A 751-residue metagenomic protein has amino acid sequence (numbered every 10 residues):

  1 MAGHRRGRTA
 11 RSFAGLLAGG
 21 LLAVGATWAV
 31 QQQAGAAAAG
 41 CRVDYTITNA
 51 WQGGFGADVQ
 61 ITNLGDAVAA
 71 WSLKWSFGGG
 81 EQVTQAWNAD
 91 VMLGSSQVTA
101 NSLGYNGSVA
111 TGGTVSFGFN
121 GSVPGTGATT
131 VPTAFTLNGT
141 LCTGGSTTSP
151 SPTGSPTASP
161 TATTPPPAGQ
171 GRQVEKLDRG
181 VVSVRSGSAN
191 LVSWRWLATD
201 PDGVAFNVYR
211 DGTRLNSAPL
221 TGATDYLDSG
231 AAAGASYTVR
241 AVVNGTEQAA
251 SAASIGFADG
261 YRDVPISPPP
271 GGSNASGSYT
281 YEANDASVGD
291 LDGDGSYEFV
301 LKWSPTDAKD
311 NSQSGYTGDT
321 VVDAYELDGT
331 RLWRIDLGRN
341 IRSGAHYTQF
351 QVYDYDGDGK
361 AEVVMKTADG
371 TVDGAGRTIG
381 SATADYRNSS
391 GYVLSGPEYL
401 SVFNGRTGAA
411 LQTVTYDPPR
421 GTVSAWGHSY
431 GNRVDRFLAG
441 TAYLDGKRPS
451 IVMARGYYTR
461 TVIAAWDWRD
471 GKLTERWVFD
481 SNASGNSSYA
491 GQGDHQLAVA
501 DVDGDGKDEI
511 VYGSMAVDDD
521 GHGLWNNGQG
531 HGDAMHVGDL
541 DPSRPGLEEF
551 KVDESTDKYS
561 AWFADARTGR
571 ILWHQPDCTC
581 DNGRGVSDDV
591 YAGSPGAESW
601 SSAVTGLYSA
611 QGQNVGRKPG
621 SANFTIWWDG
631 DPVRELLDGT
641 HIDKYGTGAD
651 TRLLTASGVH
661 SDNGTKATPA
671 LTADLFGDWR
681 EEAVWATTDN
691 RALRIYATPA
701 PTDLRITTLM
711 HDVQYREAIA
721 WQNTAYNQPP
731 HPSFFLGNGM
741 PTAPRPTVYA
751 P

Functional and structural regions predicted by a protein language model:
M1-G19: N-terminal export and membrane-targeting signals
A26, V30-P160: Extracellular low-complexity, O-glycosylation-prone Ser/Thr/Pro/Gly-rich "stalks" and linkers flanking catalytic
Q31-G40, P165-E175: Proline/serine/threonine-rich low-complexity linkers at boundaries of modular beta-sandwich domains
F55-A57, R179, S188-V192: Structural beta-strand segments of beta-rich domains
I61, V192-W196: Aromatic/hydrophobic beta-strand junction motif of beta-rich domains
W71-L73, F206-V208, L693: Short beta-strand elements bearing conserved aromatic residues within extracellular beta-rich modules
W75, V208-R210, A324: Conserved aromatic beta-strand anchor motif in extracellular beta-sandwich/beta-rich domains
A168-V181, W196-P201, T213-R214, P219-P751: Beta-propeller-forming repeat regions
